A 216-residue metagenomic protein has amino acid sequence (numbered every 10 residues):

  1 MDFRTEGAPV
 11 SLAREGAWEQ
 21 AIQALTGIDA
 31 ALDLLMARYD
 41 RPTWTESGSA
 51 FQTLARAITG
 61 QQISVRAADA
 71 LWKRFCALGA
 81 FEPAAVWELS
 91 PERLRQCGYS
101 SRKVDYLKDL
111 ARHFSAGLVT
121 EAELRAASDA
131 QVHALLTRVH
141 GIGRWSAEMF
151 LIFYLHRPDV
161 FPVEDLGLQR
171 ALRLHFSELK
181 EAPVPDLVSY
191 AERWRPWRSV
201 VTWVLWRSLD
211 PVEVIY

Functional and structural regions predicted by a protein language model:
M1-P42, R125, D129-A130, R144-Y216: C-terminal accessory module of base-excision DNA glycosylases/AP lyases that mediates lesion recognition and DNA
L12, A31, L35, I63-S64 (+2 more regions): Alpha-helical ds-nucleic-acid-binding substructure associated with the helix-hairpin-helix region of base-excision DNA
E19, S49-T53, E88, V132-H133 (+1 more regions): Alpha-helical scaffolds flanking conserved acidic
Q20, T26-Q52, R56-A57, Q62-G79: A positional/architectural concept
W44-Q52, G98-R102, A191-R198: Structural motif
E46, A50, Q96, A134-R138 (+1 more regions): Non-catalytic interaction surface on structured domains
E46, R66-A70, F81, A85 (+5 more regions): Alpha-helix N-cap and coil->helix boundary residues
L54-T59, L107-A111, F150-L151, V201-L205: Short alpha-helical scaffolding segments that buttress acidic/His motifs in well-ordered protein cores
